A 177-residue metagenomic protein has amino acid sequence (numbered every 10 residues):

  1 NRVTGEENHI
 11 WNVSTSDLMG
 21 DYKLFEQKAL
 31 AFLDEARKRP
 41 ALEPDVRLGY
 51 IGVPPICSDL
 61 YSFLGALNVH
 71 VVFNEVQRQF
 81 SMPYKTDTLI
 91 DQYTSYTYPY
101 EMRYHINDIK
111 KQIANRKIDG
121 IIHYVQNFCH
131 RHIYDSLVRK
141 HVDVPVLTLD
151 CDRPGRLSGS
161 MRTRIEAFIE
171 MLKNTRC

Functional and structural regions predicted by a protein language model:
N1-P83: A charged, amphipathic alpha-helical module
A29, E101-I106: A conditional alpha-helix N-cap/helix-loop micro-motif detector
F63-V72, Q79, K85-Y96, Y104-R176: Hydrophobic alpha/beta core scaffold segments
